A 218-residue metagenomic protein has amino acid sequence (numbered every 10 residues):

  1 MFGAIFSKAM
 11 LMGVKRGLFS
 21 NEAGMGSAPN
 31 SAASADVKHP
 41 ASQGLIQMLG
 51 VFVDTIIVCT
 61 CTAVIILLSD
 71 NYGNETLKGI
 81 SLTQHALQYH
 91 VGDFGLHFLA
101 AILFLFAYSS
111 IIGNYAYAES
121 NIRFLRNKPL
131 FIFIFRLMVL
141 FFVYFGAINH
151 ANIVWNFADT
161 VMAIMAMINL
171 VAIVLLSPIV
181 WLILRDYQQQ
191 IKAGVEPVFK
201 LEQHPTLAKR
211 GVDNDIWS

Functional and structural regions predicted by a protein language model:
M1-I5, S34-A35, L49-I80: Extracellular/periplasmic helix-exit of transmembrane alpha-helices
M1-K8, Y89-H97, K128-I134, H150-A151: Membrane-interfacial loop-to-helix junctions in multi-pass transporters
G3, S7-L18, F98-S109, F141-F145 (+1 more regions): Hydrophobic alpha-helical transmembrane segments of multi-pass membrane proteins
L11, K15-R16, A41-L68, R136-F142: Selective recognition of specific alpha-helical transmembrane segments in multi-pass small-molecule
G17-P40, Q47-V51: Helix-loop junctions at the membrane interface of multi-pass solute transporters
A35-D36, Q47-F52, L103, V139 (+1 more regions): Transmembrane helix-bundle signature of multi-pass membrane transporters/permeases
C61-F98, Y108-E119, F142-V161: Transmembrane helix-loop junctions in multi-pass membrane proteins
L170-S218: Terminal cytosolic tails of multi-pass membrane transporters, especially the segment immediately following the final
